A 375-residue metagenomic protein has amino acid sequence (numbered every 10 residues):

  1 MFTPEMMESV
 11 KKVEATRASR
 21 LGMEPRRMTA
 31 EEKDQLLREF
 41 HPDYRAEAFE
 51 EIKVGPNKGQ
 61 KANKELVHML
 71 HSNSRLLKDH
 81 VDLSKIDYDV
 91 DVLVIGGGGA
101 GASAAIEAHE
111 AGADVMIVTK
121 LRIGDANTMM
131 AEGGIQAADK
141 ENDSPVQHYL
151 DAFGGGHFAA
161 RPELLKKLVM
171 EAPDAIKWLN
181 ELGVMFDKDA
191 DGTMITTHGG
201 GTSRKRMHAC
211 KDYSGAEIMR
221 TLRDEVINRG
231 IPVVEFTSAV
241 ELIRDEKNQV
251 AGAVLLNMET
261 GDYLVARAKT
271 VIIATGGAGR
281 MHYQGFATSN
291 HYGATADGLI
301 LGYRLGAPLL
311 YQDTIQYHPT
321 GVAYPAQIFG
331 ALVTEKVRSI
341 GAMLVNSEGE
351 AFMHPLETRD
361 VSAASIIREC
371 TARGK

Functional and structural regions predicted by a protein language model:
M1-D91: Extreme N-terminal leader/targeting segments of oxidoreductases
M1-L21, L301, A307-K375: An anion/pyrophosphate-binding glycine-rich loop and adjacent beta-alpha core in soluble alpha-beta enzymes
Y44-N63, M69, E181-D262, R267 (+4 more regions): Conserved redox-cofactor binding core of oxidoreductases
V92-I117: N-terminal Rossmann-like FAD-binding beta1-loop-alpha1 element of flavoenzymes
G98-A100, R122, Y213, A278: Residue-level detector of alpha-helix initiation sites
H109-E132, E141: Glycine-rich FAD pyrophosphate-binding loop
D114-L121, A278-A287, D297-L299, Y303-G321: Glycine-rich phosphate/pyrophosphate-binding loops and their adjacent beta-strand/loop elements at enzyme active sites
A137-L168: Glycine-rich active-site loop/strand segments that organize a redox cofactor
